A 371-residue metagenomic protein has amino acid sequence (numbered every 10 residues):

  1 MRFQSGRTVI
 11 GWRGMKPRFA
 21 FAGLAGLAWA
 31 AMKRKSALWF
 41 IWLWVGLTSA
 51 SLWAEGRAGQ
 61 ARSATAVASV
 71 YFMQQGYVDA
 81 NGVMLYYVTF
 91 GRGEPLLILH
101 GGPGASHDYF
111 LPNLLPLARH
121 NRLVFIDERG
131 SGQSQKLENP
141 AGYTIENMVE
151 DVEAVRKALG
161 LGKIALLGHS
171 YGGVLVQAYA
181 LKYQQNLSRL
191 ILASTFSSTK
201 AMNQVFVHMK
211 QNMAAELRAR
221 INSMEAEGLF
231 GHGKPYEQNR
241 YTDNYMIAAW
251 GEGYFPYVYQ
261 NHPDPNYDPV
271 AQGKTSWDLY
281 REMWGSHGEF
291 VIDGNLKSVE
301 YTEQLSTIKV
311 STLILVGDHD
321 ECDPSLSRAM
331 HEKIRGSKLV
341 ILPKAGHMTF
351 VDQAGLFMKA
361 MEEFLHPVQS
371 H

Functional and structural regions predicted by a protein language model:
V83-K136: Conserved HGGG/HGGXW glycine-rich cap/lid loop of the alpha/beta-hydrolase fold
E128-Y171: Active-site loop/oxyanion-hole signature of alpha/beta-hydrolase fold enzymes
G162-V205: Conserved hydrolase catalytic core segment
I191-P235: Flexible "cap/lid" loop of the alpha/beta hydrolase fold
E227-H287, N295, Q304: Conserved alpha/beta-hydrolase catalytic His-Asp/Glu region
I308, I314-V316: Short beta-strand/loop motif that positions the catalytic acidic residue of the alpha/beta-hydrolase fold
E321-L326: Conserved alpha/beta-hydrolase "acid-adjacent" motif
S337-H371: Catalytic active-site module of serine/aspartate enzymes centered on a nucleophile-bearing elbow/loop
